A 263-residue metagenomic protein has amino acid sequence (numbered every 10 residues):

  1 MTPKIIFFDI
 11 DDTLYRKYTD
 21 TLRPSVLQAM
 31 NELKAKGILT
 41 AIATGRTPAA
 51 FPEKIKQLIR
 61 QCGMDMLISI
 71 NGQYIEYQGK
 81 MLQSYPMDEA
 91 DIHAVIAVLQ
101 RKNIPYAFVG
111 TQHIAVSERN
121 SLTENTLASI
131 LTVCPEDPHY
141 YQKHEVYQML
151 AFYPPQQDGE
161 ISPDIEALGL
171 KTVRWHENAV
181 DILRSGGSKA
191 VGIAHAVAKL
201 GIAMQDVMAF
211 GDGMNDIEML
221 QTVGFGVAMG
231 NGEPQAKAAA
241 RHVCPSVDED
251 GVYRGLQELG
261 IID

Functional and structural regions predicted by a protein language model:
M1-I5, R23, I182-R184, S188-D263: Mg2+-dependent phosphoryl-transfer enzymes with acidic/Ser/Thr/Gly-rich catalytic loops
K4-T19: Asp-based phosphoryl-transfer active-site loop
L14, Q83, V243-C244: A structural signal for hydrophobic residues in beta-strands of small regulatory alpha/beta folds
S25-L122: Active-site phosphate-binding/coordination module
I38-A41, G63-M64, Y147-M149, Q205-V207 (+1 more regions): Short active-site oxyanion
L39, P105, K171, F225-G226 (+1 more regions): Residue-level detector of anion-binding/catalytic polar loops
C62-G63, N71, I165-L168, T222-V223 (+1 more regions): Short, structured coil segments at secondary-structure junctions
V98, K102-F210, M214-M219, N231: Conserved acidic, metal-coordinating active-site core of Asp-based, Mg2+-dependent phosphoryl-transfer enzymes
